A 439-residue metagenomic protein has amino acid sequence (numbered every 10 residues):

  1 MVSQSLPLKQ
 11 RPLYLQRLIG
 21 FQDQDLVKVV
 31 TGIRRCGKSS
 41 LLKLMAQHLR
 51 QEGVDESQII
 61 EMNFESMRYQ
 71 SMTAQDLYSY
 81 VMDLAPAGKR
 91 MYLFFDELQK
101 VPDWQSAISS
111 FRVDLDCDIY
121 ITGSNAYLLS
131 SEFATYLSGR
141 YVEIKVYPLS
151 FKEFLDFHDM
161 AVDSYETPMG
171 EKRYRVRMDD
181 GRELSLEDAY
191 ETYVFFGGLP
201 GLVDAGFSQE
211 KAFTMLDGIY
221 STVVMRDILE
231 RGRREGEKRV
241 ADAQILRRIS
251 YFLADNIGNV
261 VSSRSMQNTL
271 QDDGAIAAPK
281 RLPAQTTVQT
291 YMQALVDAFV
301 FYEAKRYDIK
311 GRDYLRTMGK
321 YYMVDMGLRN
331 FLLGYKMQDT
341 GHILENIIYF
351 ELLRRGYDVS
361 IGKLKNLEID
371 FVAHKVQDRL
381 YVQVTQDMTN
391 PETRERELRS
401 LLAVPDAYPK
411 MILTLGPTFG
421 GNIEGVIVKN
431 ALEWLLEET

Functional and structural regions predicted by a protein language model:
S5-D23: Pre-Walker A adenine-sensing motif
V30: Hydrophobic anchor at the beta1->P-loop junction of P-loop NTPases
K38: Conserved lysine of the Walker
L41, M45: Hydrophobic positions on the alpha1 helix immediately C-terminal to the Walker A/P-loop
I60-K89: Short glycine-rich substrate-engagement loop in P-loop NTPases that contacts/grips substrate
D118-S124, K145: Structural recognition of the conserved hydrophobic beta-strand(s) that form the central parallel beta-sheet of P-loop
E132-D255, N259: Interdomain motor-coupling "hinge/lid" segment immediately C-terminal to the ATP-binding subdomain of NTP-driven enzymes
Q209-D378: Accessory nucleic acid-recognition modules appended to NTPase machines
